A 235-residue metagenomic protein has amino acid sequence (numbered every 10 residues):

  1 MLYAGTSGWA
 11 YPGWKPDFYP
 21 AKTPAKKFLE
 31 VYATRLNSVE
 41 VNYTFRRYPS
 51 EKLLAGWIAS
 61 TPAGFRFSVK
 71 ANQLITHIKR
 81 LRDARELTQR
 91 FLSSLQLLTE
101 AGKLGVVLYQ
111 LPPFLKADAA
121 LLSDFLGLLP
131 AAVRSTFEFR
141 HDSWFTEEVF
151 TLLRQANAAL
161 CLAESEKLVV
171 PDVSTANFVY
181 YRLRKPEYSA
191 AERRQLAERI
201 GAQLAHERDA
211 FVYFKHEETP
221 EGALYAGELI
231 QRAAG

Functional and structural regions predicted by a protein language model:
M1-G235: Residues lining hydrophobic/aromatic ligand-binding pockets adjacent to catalytic sites
